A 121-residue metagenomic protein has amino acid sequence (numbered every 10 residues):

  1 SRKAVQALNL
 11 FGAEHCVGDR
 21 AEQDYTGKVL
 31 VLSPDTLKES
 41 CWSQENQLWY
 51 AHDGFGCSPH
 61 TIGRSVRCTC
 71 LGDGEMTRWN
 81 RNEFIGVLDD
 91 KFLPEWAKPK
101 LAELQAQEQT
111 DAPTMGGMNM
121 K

Functional and structural regions predicted by a protein language model:
S1, T26, W96-K98, G117-N119: Generic N-terminal leader/processing signal
S1-A4, T26-G27, S33, G63-M76 (+1 more regions): Extracellular, surface-exposed passenger/stalk and repeat segments of large secreted bacterial proteins
S1-K38: Mixed-charge, Lys/Arg-rich low-complexity intrinsically disordered regions
L8, Y50, A112-T114: Composition-driven detection of intrinsically disordered, low-complexity segments
C16, E22, V31, S58-H60 (+4 more regions): Intrinsically disordered, low-complexity, compositionally biased regions/tails
P34-R81: Basic/aromatic-rich interaction segments and small domains that mediate binding to polyanionic partners
T69-Q109: Intrinsically disordered, low-complexity, charged/polar segments
A106-K121: Non-Sec secretion/translocation targeting segments of pathogen effectors
